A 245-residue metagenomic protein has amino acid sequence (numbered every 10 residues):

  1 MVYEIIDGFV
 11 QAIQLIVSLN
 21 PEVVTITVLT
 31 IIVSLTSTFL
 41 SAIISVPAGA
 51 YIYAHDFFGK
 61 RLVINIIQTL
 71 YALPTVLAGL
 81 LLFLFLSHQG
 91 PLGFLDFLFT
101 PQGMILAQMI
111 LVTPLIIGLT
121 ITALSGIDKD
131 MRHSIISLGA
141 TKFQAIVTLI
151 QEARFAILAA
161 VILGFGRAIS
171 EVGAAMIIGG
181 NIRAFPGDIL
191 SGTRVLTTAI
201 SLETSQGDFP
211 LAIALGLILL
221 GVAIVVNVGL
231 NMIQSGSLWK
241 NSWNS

Functional and structural regions predicted by a protein language model:
M1-T38, H55, L202-D208: Periplasmic/extracellular loop-to-transmembrane helix junction in inner-membrane transport proteins
V2-P21, A78-M109, G179-L190: Membrane-interfacial helix termini and adjacent extracytoplasmic/periplasmic loops of multi-pass transporters
S18, M176-I224: Interhelical loop and adjacent transmembrane-helix boundary motif in polytopic membrane transport permeases
I32-I44, A48, P74, R154 (+4 more regions): Hydrophobic alpha-helical transmembrane segments of multipass integral membrane proteins, especially permease/channel
T36-I67, K142-A145, L149-I150, G229-M232: Transmembrane-helix boundary motif in ABC transporter permease subunits
L119-T120, K142-I177: Transmembrane alpha-helices
I121-K129, I136, V147-T148, F209-S245: C-terminal transmembrane helix and the adjacent membrane-cytosol boundary/short C-terminal tail of inner/organellar
T122-H133, K142, R154, I169 (+2 more regions): Transmembrane helix boundary and interhelical loop/hinge segments in multi-pass membrane proteins
